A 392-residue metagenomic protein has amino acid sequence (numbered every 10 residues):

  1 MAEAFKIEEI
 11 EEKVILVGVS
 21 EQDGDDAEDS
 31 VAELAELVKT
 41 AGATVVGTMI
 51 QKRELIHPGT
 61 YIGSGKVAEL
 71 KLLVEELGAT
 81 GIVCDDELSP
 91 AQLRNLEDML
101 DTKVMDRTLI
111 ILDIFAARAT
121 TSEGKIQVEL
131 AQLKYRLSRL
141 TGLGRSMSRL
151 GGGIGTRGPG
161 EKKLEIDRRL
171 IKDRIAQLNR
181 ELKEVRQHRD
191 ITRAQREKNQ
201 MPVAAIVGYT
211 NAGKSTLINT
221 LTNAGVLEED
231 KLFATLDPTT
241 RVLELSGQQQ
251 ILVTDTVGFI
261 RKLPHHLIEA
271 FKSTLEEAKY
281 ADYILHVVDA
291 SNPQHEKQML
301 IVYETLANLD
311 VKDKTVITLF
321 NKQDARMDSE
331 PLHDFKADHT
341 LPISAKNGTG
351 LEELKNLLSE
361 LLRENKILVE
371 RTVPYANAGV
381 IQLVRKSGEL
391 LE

Functional and structural regions predicted by a protein language model:
M1-D113: N-terminal accessory targeting/assembly segments
M1-L16, T141-A212, I218, N223 (+2 more regions): C-terminal-of-GTPase-core extension/linker across diverse P-loop GTPases
A2-E3, R189, R193-P202, T220-L252 (+3 more regions): Switch I (effector-binding) loop of TRAFAC-class P-loop GTPase G-domains
I7-E9, V74-E76, E97, K198 (+7 more regions): Conserved catalytic network of the ASCE P-loop NTPase/AAA+ motor domain
S20-G24, R53-L55, E87-P90, L109-L112 (+5 more regions): Conserved nucleotide-binding/hydrolysis micro-motifs of P-loop NTPases
E21-D26, L55-T60, R118-E123, K162-K163 (+4 more regions): Flexible beta-alpha connector loops of hexameric P-loop NTPases
L109-A131: Short alpha-helix plus adjacent loop in nuclease-associated cores
H266-N292, E304-V311, S344: Inter-motif core of Ras-like GTPase G domains
